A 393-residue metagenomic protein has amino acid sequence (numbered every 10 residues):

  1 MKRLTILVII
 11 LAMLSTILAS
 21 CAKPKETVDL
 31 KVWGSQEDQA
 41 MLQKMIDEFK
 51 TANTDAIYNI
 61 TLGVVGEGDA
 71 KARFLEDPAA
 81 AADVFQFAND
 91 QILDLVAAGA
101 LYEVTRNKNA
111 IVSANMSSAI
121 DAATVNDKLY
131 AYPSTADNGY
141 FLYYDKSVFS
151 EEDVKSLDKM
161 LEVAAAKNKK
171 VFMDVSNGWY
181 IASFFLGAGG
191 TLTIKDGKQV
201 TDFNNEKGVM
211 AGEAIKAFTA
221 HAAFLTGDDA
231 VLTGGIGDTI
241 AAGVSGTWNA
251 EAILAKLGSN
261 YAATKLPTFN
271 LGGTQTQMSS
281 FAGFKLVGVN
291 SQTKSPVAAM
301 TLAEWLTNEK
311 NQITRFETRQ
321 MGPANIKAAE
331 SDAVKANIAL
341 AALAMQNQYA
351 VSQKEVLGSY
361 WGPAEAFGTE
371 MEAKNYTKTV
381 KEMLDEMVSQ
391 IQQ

Functional and structural regions predicted by a protein language model:
L4-L7, L14-S15, A19-Q91, G273 (+1 more regions): Conserved N-terminal structural module of periplasmic/extracytoplasmic solute-binding proteins
S35, T219-S295: Extracytoplasmic/periplasmic substrate-binding proteins
M41, A303-N325: Periplasmic-binding protein-like
E76, A80-D83, I111-Y144, K169-M173 (+2 more regions): A structural signal for short loop-to-beta-strand junctions that line the ligand-binding cleft of periplasmic/secreted
A88-Y140, E152, A262-K265: Hinge/lid segment of periplasmic solute-binding proteins
Y130-S134, Y140, D158-T201, A242: Extracytoplasmic/periplasmic solute-binding protein
K198-D228: Glycine-centered hinge/linker elements that transmit conformational signals in sensory and ligand-binding systems
T318-M321, I338-Q393: C-terminal capping/gating helix-and-loop segments adjacent to ligand/active sites or protein-protein/ligand interfaces
